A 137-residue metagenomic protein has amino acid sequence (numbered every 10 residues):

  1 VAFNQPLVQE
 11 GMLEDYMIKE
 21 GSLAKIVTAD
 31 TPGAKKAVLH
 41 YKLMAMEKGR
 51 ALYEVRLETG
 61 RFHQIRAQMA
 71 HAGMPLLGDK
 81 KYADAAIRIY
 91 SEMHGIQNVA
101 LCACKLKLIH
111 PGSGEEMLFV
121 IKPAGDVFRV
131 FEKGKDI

Functional and structural regions predicted by a protein language model:
V1-I137: RNA pseudouridine synthases
